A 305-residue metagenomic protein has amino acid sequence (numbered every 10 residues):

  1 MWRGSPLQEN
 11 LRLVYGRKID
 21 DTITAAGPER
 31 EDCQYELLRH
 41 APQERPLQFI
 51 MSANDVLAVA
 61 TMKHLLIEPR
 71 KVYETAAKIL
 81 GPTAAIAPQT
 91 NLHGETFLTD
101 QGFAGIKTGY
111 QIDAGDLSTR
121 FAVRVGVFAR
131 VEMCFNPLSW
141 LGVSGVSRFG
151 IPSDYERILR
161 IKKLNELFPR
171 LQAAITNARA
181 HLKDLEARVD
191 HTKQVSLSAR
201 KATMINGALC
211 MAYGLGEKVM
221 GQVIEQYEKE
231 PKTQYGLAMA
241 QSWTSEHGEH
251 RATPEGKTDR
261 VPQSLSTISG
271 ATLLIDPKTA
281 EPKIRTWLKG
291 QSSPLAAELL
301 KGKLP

Functional and structural regions predicted by a protein language model:
M1-C33, P88-P305: Intrinsically disordered, low-complexity regions enriched in serine/threonine
M1-T75: Feature for intrinsically disordered/low-complexity regulatory segments and propeptides
L37, F49, A77-L92: Short secondary-structure junctions
N54-V56, A60, H64-I67, I79-G81 (+3 more regions): Generic signature of intrinsically disordered, low-complexity, basic-rich segments and short cationic peptides
A60-P69, A77-I79, E228, E249-D259: Short, exposed beta-strand "edge-strand" segments with a Pro/Gly-rich flavor and a Y/T-containing core
